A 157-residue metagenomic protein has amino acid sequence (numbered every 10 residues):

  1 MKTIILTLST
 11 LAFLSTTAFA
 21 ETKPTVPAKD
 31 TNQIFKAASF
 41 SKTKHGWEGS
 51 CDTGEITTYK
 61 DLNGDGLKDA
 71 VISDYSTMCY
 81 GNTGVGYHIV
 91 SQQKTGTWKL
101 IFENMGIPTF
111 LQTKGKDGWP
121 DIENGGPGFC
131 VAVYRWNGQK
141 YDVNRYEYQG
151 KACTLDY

Functional and structural regions predicted by a protein language model:
T3-T7, S15, A20-Q33, F110-Y157: Acidic, small-residue rich beta-repeat scaffolds with periodic aromatic anchors
F19-Y75, G81-G84, D156-Y157: Flexible low-complexity loop/turn motifs enriched in small/helix-breaking residues
F40, Y59, V90, A132-Y134 (+1 more regions): Assembly/interface hotspot detector across virion components, adhesins/toxins, and nucleic-acid enzymes
D52-G64, G106-D121: Beta-propeller blade termini
G64-Y75, I89, K116-G125: Acidic/hydrophobic-patterned starts of short beta strands in beta-sheet-rich repeat architectures
C79-H88, F129-R135: Structural motif
V85-I107: Extracellular C-terminal loop/segment signatures of secreted glycoproteins
